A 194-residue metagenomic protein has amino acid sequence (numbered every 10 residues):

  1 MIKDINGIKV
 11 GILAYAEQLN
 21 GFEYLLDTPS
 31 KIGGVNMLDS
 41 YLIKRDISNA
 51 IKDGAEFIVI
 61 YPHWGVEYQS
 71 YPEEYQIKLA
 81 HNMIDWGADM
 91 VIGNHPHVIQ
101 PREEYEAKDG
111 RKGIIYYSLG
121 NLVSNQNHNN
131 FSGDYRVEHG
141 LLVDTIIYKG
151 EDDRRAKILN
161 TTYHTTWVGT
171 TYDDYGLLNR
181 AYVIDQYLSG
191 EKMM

Functional and structural regions predicted by a protein language model:
M1-M194: Acidic, metal/ion-coordinating pockets
